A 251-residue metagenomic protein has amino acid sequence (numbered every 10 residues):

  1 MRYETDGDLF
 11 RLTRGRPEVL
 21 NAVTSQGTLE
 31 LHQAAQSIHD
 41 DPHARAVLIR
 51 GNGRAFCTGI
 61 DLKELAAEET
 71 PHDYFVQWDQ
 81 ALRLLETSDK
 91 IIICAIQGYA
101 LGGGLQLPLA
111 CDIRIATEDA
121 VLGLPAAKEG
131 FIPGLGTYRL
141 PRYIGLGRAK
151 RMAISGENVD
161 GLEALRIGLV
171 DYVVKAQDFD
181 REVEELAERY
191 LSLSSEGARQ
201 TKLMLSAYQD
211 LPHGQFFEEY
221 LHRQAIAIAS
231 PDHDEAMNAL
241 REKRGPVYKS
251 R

Functional and structural regions predicted by a protein language model:
M1-N52: Conserved CoA-thioester-binding segment of acyl-CoA-metabolizing enzymes
L12, R16, E30-L31, I49 (+5 more regions): Terminal peptide-recognition signature
L29, Q36, G51-L84, A100 (+2 more regions): Glycine- (often His-adjacent) and acidic-residue-rich active-site loop that binds/positions the CoA thioester
E86-A198, L221, S230, E235: Crotonase-fold acyl-CoA enzyme core
M152-A153, T201-L205, Y220, L240: Short alpha-helical scaffolding segments that buttress acidic/His motifs in well-ordered protein cores
I226-A227: C-terminal and late-domain segments of enzyme folds
N238-R251: Terminal low-complexity tails and localization/encapsulation signals of metabolic enzymes
